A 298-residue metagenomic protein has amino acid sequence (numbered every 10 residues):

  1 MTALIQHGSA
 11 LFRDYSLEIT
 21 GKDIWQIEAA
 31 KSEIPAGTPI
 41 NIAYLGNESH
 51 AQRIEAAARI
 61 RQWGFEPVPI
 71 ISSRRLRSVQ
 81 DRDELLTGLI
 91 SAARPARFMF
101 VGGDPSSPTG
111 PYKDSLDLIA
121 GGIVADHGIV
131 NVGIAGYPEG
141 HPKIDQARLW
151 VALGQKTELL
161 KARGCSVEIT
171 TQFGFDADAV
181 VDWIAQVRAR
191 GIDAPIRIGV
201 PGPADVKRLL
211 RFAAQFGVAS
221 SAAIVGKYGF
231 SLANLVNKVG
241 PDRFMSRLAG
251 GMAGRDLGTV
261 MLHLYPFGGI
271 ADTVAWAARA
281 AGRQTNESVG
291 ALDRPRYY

Functional and structural regions predicted by a protein language model:
T2-L153, G269, R279: Active-site beta->alpha loop and helix N-cap motifs at the rims of alpha/beta catalytic domains
F12, I34-I40, F65, A93-A96 (+6 more regions): Glycine-enriched alpha-helix->loop->beta-strand junction motifs that scaffold or abut catalytic
E18-D23, V101, D114-E139, R148 (+4 more regions): Active-site pocket-lining/capping segments in soluble small-molecule metabolic enzymes
I19, L45, R74, D145 (+5 more regions): Glycine- and other small-residue-rich loops at beta-strand/loop junctions that grip anionic moieties
R77-Q80, S106-D114, Q172-I184, V206 (+1 more regions): Active-site glycine- and acidic-residue-rich loops that bind and position anionic ligands or nucleotide-like cofactors
G110-P111, K143-Q146, V181-D182, K207-Q215 (+1 more regions): Short, well-ordered secondary-structure micro-motifs
K143-A162, S166-R188: Hydrophobic, aromatic-enriched interface-forming segments
A253-I270: Substrate-binding cleft of secreted/luminal carbohydrate-active enzymes
